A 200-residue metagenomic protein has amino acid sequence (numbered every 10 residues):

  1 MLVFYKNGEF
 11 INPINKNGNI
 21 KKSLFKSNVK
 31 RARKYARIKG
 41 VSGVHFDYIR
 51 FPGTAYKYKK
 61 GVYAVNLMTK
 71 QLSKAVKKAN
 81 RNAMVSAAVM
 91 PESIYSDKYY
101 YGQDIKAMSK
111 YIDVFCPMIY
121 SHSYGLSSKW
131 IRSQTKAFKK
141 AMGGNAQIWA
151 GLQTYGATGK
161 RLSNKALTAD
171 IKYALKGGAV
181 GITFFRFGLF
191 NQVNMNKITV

Functional and structural regions predicted by a protein language model:
M1, H45-F46, Y63-G102, N145-G156 (+1 more regions): Aromatic-lined carbohydrate-recognition surfaces of secreted/lumenal glycan-active proteins
M1-K39: Active-site-adjacent "subsite" loops/lids of carbohydrate-active enzymes
N12-K26, A55-Y63, Y120-Y124, T154-T158: The substrate-binding groove and active-site-proximal loops of carbohydrate-active enzymes, especially glycoside
S27-K30, K34, Y63-K78, Q103 (+3 more regions): Alpha-helical scaffolding segments of alpha/beta enzyme cores, especially the outer helices of TIM-barrel or partial
S27-K60, V180-T183: Active-site groove signature of glycoside hydrolases
V29, S42, I112-S128, Q134-V200: Substrate-binding cleft of secreted/luminal carbohydrate-active enzymes
F51-Y56, A75, A79-Y100, V114-A137: Substrate-binding surface in catalytic domains of secreted glycosidases
T54-Y63, R81-A83, A146, Q192-V200: Short acidic, glycine/proline-enriched helix-loop-strand junctions
